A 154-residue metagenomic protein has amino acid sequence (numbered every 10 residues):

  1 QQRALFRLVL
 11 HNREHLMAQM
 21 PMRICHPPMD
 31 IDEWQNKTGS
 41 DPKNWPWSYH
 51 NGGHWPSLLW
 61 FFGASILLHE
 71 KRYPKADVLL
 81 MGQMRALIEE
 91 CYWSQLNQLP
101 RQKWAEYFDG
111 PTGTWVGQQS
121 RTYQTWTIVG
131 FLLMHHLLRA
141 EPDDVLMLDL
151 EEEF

Functional and structural regions predicted by a protein language model:
Q1-Q98, L137-A140, E152-E153: Active-site core of glycosidic bond-cleaving carbohydrate-active enzymes
N97-D144: CBM-like carbohydrate-recognition segments
D144-F154: A short, highly charged, low-complexity intrinsically disordered segment
